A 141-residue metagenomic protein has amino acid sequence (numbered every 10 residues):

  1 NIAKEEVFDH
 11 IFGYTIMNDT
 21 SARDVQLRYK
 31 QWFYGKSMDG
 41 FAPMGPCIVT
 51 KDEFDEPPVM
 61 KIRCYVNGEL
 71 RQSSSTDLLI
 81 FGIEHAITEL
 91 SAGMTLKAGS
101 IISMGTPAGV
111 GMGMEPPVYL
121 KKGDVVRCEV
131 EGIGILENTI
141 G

Functional and structural regions predicted by a protein language model:
N1-K4, D24-Q26: Short helix/loop capping segments that flank catalytic or ligand/cofactor-binding pockets
I2-Y14: N-terminal accessory regions of nucleic-acid-interacting proteins
R23-G141: Catalytic-pocket segment enriched in acidic/His residues
